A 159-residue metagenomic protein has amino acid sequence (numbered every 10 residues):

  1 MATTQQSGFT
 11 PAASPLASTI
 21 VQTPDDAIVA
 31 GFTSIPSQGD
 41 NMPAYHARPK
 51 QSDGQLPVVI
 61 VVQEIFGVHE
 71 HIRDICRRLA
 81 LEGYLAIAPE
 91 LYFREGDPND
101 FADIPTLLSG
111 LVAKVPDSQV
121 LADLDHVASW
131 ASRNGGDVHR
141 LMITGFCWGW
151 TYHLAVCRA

Functional and structural regions predicted by a protein language model:
M1-A159: N-terminal cap/leader regions of alpha/beta-hydrolase-fold enzymes, predominantly small-molecule hydrolases
